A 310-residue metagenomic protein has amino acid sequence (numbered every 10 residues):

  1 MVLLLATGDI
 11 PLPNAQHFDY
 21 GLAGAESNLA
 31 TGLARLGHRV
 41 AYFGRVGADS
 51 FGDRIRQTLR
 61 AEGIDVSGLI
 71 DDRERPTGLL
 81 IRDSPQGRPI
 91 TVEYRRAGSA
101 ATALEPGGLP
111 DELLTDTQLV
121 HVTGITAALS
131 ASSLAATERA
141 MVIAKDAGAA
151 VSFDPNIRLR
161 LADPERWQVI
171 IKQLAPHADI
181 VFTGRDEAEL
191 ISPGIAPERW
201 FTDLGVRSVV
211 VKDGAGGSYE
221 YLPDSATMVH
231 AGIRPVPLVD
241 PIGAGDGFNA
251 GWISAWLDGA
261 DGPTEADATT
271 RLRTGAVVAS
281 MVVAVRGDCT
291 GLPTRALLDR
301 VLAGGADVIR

Functional and structural regions predicted by a protein language model:
M1-P11: Positively charged, low-complexity intrinsically disordered leader regions
P11-T31: Short catalytic helix/loop segments, enriched in acidic residues and glycine and frequently bearing histidine
A25-R35, T137-I143: Histidine-anchored nucleotide/phosphate-binding helix
N28-R39, A255-A260: Alpha-helix C-terminal capping segments
R39-G124, R300-R310: Conserved N-terminal subdomain of the carbohydrate kinase-like
E112-L113, Q173-L174, T202: Structural alpha-helical scaffold elements that stabilize or flank donor/cofactor-binding regions in carbohydrate
L119, I125-R199, G216-G217, P223: Conserved beta-alpha-beta core of the PfkB/ribokinase-like small-molecule kinase fold
V142-I143, P193-R310: Conserved phosphate-binding/catalytic region of the ribokinase-like
